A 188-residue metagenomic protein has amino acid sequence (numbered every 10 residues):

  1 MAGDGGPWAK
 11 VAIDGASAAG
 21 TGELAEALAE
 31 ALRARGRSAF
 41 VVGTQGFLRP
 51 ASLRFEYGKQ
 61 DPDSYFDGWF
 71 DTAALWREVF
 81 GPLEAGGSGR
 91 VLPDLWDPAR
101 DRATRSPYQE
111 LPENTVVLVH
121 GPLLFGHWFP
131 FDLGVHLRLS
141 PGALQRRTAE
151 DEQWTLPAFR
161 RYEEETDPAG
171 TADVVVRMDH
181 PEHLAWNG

Functional and structural regions predicted by a protein language model:
M1, L133, L137, G142 (+3 more regions): NTP-dependent small-molecule kinase module
M1-A12: Extreme N-terminal, non-catalytic leader segments that precede Walker-type/kinase nucleotide-binding cores
V11, F40-V42, L118, L133-V135 (+1 more regions): Hydrophobic/aromatic beta-strand patches that form the interior of the parallel beta-sheet core in alpha/beta enzyme
A12-E30: Glycine-rich phosphate-binding P-loop
E30-F40: Post-Walker A helix-loop "phosphate-sensing" segment adjacent to the P-loop in P-loop NTPases
S38, S88-G89, P112-V117: Loop/turn-to-beta-strand initiation segments
F40-G43, R49-R100: Conserved nucleotide-sensing/catalytic segment adjacent to the nucleotide-binding pocket in NTP-handling enzymes
R102-T148: ATP-dependent NMP and nucleoside kinases share a basic, alpha-helical "lid"
